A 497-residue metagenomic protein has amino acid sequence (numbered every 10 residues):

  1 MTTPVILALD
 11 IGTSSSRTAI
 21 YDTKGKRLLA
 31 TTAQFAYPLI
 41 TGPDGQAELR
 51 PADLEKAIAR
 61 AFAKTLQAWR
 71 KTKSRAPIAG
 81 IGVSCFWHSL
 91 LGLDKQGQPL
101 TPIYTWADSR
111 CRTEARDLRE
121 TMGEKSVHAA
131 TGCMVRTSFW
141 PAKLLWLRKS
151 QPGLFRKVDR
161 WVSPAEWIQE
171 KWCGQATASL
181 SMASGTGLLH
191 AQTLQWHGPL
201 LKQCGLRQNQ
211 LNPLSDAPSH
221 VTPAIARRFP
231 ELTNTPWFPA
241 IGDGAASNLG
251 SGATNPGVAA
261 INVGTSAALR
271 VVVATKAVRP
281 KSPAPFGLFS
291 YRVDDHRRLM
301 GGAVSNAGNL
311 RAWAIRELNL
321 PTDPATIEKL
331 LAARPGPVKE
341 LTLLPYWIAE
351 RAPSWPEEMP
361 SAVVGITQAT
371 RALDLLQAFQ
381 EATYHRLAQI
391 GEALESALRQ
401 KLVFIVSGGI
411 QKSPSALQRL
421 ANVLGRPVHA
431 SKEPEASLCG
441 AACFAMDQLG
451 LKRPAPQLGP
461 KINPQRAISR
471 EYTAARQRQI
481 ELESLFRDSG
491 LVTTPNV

Functional and structural regions predicted by a protein language model:
M1-Q34, A79-T121, V271-V497: Glycine/Thr-rich phosphate-binding loops that ligate phosphate moieties of nucleotide and other phosphorylated ligands
V5, R17, S89, A178 (+3 more regions): Conserved beta-strand and immediately adjacent loop positions that scaffold enzyme active sites
I11-T13, V127-G244, L344, I348 (+1 more regions): Gly/Ser/Thr-rich active-site cleft segment
R17, A61-G80, L144-L145, D159-Q169: Conserved phosphate-binding loops in N-terminal lobes of ATP-dependent enzymes of the actin/Hsp70/sugar-kinase
T32-S74: N-terminal phosphate-binding loop and adjacent alpha-helix
L49, A79-C85, Y104-A107, T131-F139 (+8 more regions): Active-site nucleophile and cofactor-binding loops and adjacent substrate-binding regions of central metabolic enzymes
I58-A79, S150-F155, G198-Q208, R228-F229 (+1 more regions): Phosphate/pyrophosphate-binding loops at sites that engage ATP/ADP/AMP, CoA/4′-phosphopantetheine, polyphosphate
G187-D295, T322, Q411, S415 (+1 more regions): ATP-dependent carbohydrate kinase catalytic cores
